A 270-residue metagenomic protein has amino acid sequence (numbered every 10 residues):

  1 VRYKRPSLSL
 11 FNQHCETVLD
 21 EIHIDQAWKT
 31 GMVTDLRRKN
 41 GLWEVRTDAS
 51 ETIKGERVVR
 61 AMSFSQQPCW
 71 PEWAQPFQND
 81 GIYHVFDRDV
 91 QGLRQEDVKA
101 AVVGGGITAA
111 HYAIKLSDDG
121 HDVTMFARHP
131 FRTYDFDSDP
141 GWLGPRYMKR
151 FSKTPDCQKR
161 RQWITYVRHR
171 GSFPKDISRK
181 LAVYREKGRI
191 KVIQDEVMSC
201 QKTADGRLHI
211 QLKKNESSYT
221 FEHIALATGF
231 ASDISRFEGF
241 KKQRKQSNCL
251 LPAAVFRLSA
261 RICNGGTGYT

Functional and structural regions predicted by a protein language model:
Y3-T270: Flavin (primarily FAD) cofactor-binding/catalytic cores of flavoenzymes
